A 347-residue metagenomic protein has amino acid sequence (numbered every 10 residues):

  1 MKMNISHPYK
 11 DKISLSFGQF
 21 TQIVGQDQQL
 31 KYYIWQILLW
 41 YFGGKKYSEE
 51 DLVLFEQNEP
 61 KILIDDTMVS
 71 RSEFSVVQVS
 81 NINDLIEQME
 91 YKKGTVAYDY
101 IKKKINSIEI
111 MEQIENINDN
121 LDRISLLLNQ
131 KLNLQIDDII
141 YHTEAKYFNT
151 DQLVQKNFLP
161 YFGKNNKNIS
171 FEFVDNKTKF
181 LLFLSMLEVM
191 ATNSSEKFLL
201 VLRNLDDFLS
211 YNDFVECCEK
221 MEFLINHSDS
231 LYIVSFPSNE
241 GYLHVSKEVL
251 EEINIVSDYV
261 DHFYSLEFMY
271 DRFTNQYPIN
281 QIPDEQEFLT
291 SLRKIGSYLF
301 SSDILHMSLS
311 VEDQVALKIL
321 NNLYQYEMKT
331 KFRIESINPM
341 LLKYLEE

Functional and structural regions predicted by a protein language model:
M1-N116, S308, N321-E347: Glycine-rich P-loop/Walker A and Walker A-like loops and their local beta1-loop-alpha1 context in P-loop NTPases
S14-G18, V189-K197, N226-S228: Flexible, charged surface loops at secondary-structure boundaries
V24-Q28, L202-D207, F236-S238: Structural motif
K102-F180: Conserved P-loop NTPase mechanochemical-coupling segment
K156-F208, N212-D213: Conserved helicase/translocase P-loop NTPase motor core
E196, D213, E222-Y298: The catalytic "switch" region of P-loop NTPases
E216-C218: Conserved hydrophobic alpha-helix in the ABC-type ATPase nucleotide-binding domain
P278-E347: C-terminal alpha-helical "lid" subdomain
